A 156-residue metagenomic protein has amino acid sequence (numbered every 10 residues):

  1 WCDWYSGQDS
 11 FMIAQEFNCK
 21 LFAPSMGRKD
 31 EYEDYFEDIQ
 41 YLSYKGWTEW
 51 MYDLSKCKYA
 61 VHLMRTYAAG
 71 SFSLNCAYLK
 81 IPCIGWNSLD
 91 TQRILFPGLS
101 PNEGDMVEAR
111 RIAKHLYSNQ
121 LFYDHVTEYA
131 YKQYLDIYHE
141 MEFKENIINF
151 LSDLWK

Functional and structural regions predicted by a protein language model:
W1-W47: Conserved catalytic-core segment of nucleotide-activated headgroup transferases in glycan assembly
F22, Y59-V61, I84, L99: Hydrophobic/aromatic beta-strand patches that form the interior of the parallel beta-sheet core in alpha/beta enzyme
T48-W50, E108: Short acidic active-site motifs
M51, S73-L79, Q92: Short alpha-helical segment that forms part of, or immediately flanks, the ligand-binding pocket in carbohydrate-active
Y52-A68, I81: Acidic donor-binding loop of glycosyltransferase active sites
R65, I81-Q92: Short glycine-rich donor-binding/catalytic loop of glycosyltransferases that coordinates the nucleotide-sugar
Q92-K114: Change "using UDP/GDP/dTDP sugars" to "using nucleotide sugars
Y117-W155: A charged, aromatic-enriched C-terminal amphipathic alpha-helix characteristic of glycosyltransferases across folds
